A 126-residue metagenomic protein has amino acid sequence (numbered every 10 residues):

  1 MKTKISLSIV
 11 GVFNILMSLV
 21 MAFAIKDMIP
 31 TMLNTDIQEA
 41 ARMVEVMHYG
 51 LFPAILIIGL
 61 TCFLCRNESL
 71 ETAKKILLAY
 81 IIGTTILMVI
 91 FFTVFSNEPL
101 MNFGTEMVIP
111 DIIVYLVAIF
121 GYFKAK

Functional and structural regions predicted by a protein language model:
M1-M17: Cytosolic juxtamembrane helix and N-cap/initiation of the first transmembrane helix
F13-F52: Hydrophobic transmembrane helix segments
N14-L19, I82-F92: Aromatic-anchored segments of alpha-helical transmembrane domains
D27, G59-E68, V89-V94: Membrane-helix exit/interface motif
R42-R66, I82-I86: Core segments of alpha-helical transmembrane spans in multipass integral membrane proteins
R66-I82: Loop-to-transmembrane helix junctions at the membrane interface
V89-M107, Y122-K126: Membrane-helix boundary connector in multi-pass membrane proteins
I112-K126: Membrane-water interface at the C-terminal end of transmembrane alpha helices
